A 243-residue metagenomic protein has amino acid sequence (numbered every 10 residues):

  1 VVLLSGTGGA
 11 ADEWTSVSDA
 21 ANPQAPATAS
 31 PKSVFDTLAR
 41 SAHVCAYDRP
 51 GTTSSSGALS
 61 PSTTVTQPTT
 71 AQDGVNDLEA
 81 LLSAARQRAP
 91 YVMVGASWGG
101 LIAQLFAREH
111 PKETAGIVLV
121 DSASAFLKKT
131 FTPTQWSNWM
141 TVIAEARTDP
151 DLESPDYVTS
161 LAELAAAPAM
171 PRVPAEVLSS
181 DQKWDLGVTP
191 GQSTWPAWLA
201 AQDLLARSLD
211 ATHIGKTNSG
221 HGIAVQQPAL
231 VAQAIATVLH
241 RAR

Functional and structural regions predicted by a protein language model:
V1-G57: Conserved HGGG/HGGXW glycine-rich cap/lid loop of the alpha/beta-hydrolase fold
Q72-P90: Conserved acidic catalytic loop of the alpha/beta-hydrolase fold
R88-F126: Conserved hydrolase catalytic core segment
V118-E153, T189: Flexible "cap/lid" loop of the alpha/beta hydrolase fold
A146-A167, P196-Q202: Active-site nucleophile elbow and catalytic-triad environment of alpha/beta-hydrolase enzymes
P171, V177-S179: Short beta-strand/loop motif that positions the catalytic acidic residue of the alpha/beta-hydrolase fold
D185-S219: Conserved loop-alpha-helix segment in the C-terminal half of the alpha/beta-hydrolase fold that carries the catalytic
D210-R243: Catalytic active-site module of serine/aspartate enzymes centered on a nucleophile-bearing elbow/loop
